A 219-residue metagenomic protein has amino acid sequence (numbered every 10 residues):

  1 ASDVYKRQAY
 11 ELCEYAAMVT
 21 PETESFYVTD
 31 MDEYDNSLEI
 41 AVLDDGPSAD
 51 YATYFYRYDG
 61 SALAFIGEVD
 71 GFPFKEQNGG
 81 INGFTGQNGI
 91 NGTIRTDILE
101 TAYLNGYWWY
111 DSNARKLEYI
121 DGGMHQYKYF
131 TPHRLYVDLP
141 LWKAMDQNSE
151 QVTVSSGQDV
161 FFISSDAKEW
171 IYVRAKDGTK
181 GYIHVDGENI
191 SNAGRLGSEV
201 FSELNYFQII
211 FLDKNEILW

Functional and structural regions predicted by a protein language model:
A1-Y5: Short, small-residue-biased leader/transition segments that mark boundaries at the very start of proteins
Q8, Y54, G106, V152 (+1 more regions): Short beta-strand segments
Y10-V19: Surface-exposed loop and turn segments in beta-propeller and other repeat-based domains that flank or scaffold
S25-D30, L38-Y54, A62-L141: Short aromatic loop motif centered on NTY/YTY
K143-S149: Short alpha-helix capping/helix-loop boundary micro-motifs
V152-W219: SH3/SH3-like beta-barrel superfamily modules
